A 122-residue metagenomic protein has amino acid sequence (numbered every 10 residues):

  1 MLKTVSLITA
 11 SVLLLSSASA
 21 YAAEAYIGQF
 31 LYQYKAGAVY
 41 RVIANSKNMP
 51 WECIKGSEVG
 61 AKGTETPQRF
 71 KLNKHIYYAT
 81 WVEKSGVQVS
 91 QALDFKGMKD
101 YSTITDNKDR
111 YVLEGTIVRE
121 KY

Functional and structural regions predicted by a protein language model:
M1-I8: Bacterial N-terminal signal peptides that target proteins for export
I8-S16: Bacterial N-terminal signal peptides
A18-A22: Sec/Tat signal peptide C-region and signal peptidase I cleavage site
A23-Y40: Tryptophan-anchored aromatic micro-motifs
L31, P50, Y77-Y78, Y101: General beta-strand recognition
A38-F70, Y101, D106: N-terminal glycine/threonine-rich, aromatic-flanked beta-hairpin/loop signature
V39-Y40, T80-Y122: Beta-sheet ligand-binding and adhesion/scaffold domains
E58-L93: Contiguous, well-ordered beta-strand patches that form the walls/edges of small beta-barrel/beta-sandwich domains
